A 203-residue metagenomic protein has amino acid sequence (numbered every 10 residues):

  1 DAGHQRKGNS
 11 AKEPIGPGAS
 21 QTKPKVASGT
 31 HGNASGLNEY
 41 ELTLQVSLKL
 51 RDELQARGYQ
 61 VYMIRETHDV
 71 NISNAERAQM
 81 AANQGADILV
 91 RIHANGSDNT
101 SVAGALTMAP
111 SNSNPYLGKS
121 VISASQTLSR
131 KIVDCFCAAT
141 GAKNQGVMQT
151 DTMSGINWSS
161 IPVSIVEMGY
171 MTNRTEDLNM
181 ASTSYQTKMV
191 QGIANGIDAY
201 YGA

Functional and structural regions predicted by a protein language model:
D1-A203: Catalytic-site microenvironment of enzymes that process N-acetyl-hexosamine-containing cell-wall polysaccharides
